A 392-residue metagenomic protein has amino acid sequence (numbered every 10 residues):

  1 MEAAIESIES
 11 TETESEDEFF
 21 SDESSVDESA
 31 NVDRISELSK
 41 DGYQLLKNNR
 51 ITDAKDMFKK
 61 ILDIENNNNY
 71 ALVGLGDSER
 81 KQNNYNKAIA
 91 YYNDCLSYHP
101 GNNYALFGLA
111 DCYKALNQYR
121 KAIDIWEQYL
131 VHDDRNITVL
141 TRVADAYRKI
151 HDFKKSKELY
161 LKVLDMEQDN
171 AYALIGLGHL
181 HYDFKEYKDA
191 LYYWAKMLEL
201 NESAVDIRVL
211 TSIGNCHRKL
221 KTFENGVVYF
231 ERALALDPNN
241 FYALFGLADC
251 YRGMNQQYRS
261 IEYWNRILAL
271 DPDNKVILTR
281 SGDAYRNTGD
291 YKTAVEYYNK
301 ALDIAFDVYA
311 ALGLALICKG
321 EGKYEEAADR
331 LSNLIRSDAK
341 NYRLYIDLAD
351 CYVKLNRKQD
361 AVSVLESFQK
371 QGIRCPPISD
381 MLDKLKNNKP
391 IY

Functional and structural regions predicted by a protein language model:
S36, Y70, Y104, T138 (+7 more regions): Start-of-helix register in tetratricopeptide repeats
K47-N48, K81, A115, K149 (+7 more regions): Register position in tetratricopeptide repeats
I64, Y98, H132-D133, M166 (+6 more regions): Structural marker of alpha-solenoid helical repeat scaffolds
G74, G108, R142, K149 (+7 more regions): Canonical tetratricopeptide repeat
